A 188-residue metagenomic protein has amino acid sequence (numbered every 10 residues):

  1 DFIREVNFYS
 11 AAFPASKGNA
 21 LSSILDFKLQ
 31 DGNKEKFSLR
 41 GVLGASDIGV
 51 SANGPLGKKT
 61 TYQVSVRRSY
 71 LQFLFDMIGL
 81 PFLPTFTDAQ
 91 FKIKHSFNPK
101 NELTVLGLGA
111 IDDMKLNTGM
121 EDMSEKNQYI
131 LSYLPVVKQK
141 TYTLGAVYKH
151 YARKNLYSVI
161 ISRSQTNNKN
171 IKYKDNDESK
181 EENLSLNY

Functional and structural regions predicted by a protein language model:
D1-S38, G49: A beta-strand signature from Gram-negative outer-membrane beta-barrel systems, especially the internal plug domain
V6, L39-L43, V64-V66, V105-G107 (+2 more regions): Membrane-embedded beta-strand positions of outer-membrane beta-barrel proteins
S10-A12, L29, L43-D47, L56 (+4 more regions): Transmembrane beta-strands of outer-membrane beta-barrel pores
A15-K17, K34-K36, V50, T61 (+4 more regions): Intrinsically disordered, low-complexity acidic/polar segments
A20, N33-E35, P55-V137: Periplasmic-side early beta-strands and strand-to-turn transitions of outer-membrane beta-barrels
L21-S23, F37, L43-V50, T87-F91 (+3 more regions): Hydrophobic, lipid-facing positions within transmembrane beta-strands of outer-membrane proteins
K28-Q30, N53-L56, K94-N98, V147-R153: Structural signature of outer-membrane beta-barrel channels/translocons
E102-Y151, Y157, R163-S185: Flexible loop and strand-edge segments within Gram-negative outer membrane beta-barrel domains
